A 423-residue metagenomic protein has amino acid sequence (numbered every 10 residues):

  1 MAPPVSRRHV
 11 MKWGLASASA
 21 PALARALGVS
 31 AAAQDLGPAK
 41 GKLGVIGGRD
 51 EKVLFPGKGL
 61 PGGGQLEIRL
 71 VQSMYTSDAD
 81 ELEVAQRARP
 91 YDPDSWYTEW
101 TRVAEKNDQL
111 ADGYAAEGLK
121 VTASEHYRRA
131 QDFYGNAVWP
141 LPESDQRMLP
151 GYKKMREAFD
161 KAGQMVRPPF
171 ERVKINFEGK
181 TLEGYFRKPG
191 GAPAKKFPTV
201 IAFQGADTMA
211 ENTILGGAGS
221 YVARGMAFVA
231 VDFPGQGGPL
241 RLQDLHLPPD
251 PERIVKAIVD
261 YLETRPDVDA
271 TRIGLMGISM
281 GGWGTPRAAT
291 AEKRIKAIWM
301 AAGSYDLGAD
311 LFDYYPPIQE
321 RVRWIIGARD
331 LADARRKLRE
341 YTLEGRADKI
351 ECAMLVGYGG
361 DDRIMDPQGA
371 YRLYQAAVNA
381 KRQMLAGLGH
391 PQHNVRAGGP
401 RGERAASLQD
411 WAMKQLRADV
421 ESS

Functional and structural regions predicted by a protein language model:
A2-A18: N-terminal secretory signal peptides and thylakoid transit peptides that target proteins across membranes
K153-G191: N-terminal cap/lid segment of alpha/beta-hydrolase-fold proteins
T199-R265: Cap/lid segment of the alpha/beta-hydrolase catalytic domain
P286-A334, C352: Hydrolase active-site cap/lid region
I350, V356-Y358: Short beta-strand/loop motif that positions the catalytic acidic residue of the alpha/beta-hydrolase fold
D366-Q375: Short alpha-helix in the alpha/beta-hydrolase fold that links the catalytic acid
L388-G402: Catalytic histidine-centered segment of alpha/beta-hydrolase-like enzymes
G398-S423: Catalytic active-site module of serine/aspartate enzymes centered on a nucleophile-bearing elbow/loop
